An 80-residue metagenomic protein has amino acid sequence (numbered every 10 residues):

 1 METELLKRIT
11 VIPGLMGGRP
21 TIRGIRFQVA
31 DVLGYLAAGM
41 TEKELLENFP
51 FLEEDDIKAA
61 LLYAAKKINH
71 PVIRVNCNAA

Functional and structural regions predicted by a protein language model:
M1-A80: Small, basic N-terminal interaction modules of short regulatory proteins
